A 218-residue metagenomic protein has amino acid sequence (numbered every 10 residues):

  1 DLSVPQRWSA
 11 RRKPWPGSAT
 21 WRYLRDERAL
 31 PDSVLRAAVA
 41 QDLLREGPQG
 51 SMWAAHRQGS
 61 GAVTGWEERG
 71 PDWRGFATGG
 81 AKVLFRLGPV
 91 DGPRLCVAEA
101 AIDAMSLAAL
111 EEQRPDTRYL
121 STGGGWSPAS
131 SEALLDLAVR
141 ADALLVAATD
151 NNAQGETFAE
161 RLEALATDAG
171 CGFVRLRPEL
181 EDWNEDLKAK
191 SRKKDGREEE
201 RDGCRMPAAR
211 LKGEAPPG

Functional and structural regions predicted by a protein language model:
D1-M52: TOPRIM metal-binding catalytic domain and adjacent DNA-binding surface shared by DnaG-type primases
P14-W15, V97, E156: Short alpha-helix boundary/capping motifs
G17-S18, A100, A159: Generic non-transmembrane alpha-helix signal with a bias for helix starts/N-cap capping motifs
S18, P31-D32, G79, S127 (+2 more regions): Helix N-terminus capping/helix-initiation residues
R22, M105-S106, E160: Alpha-helical elements of the RecA-like P-loop NTPase motor core of helicases
R45-A138: Phosphate-handling DNA/RNA-contact segment within nucleic-acid enzymes
P93, A109-G218: TOPRIM fold recognition
